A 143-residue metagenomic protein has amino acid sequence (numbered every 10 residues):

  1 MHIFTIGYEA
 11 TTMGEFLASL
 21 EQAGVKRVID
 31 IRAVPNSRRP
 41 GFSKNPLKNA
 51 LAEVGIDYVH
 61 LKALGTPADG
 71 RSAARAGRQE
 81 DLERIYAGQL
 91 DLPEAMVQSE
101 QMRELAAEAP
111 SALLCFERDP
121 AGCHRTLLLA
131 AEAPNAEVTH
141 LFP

Functional and structural regions predicted by a protein language model:
M1-P143: Residues lining hydrophobic/aromatic ligand-binding pockets adjacent to catalytic sites
